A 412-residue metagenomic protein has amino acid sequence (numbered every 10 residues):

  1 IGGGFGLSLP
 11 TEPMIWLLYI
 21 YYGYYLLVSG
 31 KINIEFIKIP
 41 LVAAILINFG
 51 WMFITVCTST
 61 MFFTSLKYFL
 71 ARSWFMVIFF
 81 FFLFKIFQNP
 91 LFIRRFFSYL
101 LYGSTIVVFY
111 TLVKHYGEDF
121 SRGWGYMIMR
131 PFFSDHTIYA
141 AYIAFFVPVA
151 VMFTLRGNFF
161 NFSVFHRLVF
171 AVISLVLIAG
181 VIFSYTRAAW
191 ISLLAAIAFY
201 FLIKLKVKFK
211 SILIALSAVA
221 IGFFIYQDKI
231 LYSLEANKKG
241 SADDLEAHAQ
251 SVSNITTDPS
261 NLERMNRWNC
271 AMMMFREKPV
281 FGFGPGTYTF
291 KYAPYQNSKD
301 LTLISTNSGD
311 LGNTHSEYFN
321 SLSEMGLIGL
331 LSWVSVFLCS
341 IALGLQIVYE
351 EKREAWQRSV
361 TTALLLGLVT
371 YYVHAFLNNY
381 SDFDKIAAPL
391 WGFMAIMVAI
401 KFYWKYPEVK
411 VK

Functional and structural regions predicted by a protein language model:
I1-F53, F63-T64, Q88-S98, F153-V169 (+3 more regions): Transmembrane signal-anchor hairpin modules in multi-pass inner-membrane enzymes, especially those that act on
F5-M14, Y68-R72, F132-F146, A188 (+3 more regions): Membrane-interface micro-motifs in multi-pass membrane enzymes
I15, Y19, F49-C57, W74-I78 (+7 more regions): Alpha-helical transmembrane segments of multi-pass inner-membrane proteins
T58-K67, I182-F183, F376-S381: Membrane-interface helix caps and helix-loop-helix hairpins in membrane proteins
H115, F183, K204-P259, R267-E277 (+2 more regions): A membrane-periplasm/extracellular boundary helix in multi-pass inner-membrane enzymes that assemble envelope glycans
S121-G125, I255-N269, F281-M325: Long extracytoplasmic/lumenal interhelical loops at the membrane interface of multi-pass membrane proteins
G157, Q346-T362, Y372-N379, L390-K412: A juxtamembrane structural motif centered on a specific transmembrane helix
E324-Q346, M394: Selective detector of the "anchor" transmembrane alpha-helix that sits immediately C-terminal
